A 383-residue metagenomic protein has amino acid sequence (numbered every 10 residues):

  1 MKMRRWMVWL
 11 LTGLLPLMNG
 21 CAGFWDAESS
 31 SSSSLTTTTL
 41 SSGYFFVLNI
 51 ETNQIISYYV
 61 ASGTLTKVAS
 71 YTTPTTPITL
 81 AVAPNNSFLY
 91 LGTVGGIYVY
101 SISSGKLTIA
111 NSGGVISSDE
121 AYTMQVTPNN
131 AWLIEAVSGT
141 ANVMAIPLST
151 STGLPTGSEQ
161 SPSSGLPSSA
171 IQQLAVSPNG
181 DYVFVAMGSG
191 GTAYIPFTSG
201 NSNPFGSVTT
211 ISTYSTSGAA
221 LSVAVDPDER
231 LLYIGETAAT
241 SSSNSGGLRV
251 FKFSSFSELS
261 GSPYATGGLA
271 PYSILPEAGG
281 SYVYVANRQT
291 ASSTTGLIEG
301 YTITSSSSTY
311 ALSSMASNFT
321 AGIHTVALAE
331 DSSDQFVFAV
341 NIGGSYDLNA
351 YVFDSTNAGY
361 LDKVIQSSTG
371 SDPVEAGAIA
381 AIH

Functional and structural regions predicted by a protein language model:
L11-Y44: Bacterial Sec-dependent N-terminal signal peptides
T39-S41, V82-N86, V126-N129, V176-G180 (+4 more regions): Residue-level detector of Asp-centered blade-edge/turn motifs that repeat once per structural unit in beta-propeller
E51-N53, G96-I97, G139-N142, S189-G191 (+3 more regions): Short glycine/acidic-enriched loop and turn motifs that connect beta-strands
S57-T64, Y100-L107, A145-L154, Y194-F205 (+3 more regions): Short loop/turn segments immediately following beta-strands, especially the blade-tip and inter-blade linker loops
T64-T72, T108-I116, G157-G165, G206-S215 (+3 more regions): A short beta-strand motif characteristic of beta-propeller blades
T76-A81, D119-V126, S168-A175, G218-A224 (+3 more regions): Repeated scaffold domains used in trafficking and secretory/extracellular systems, primarily beta-propellers
I342-V352, A358-H383: Blade-level signature of beta-propeller repeat domains, shared across WD40, Kelch, NHL, RCC1 and BNR/Asp-box propellers
